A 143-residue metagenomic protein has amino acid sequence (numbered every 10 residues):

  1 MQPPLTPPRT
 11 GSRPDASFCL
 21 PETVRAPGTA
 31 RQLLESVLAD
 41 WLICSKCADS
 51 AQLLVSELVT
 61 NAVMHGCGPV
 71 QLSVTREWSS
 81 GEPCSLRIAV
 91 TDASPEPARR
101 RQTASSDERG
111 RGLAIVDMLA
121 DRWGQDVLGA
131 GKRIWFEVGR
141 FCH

Functional and structural regions predicted by a protein language model:
M1-S17, V63-H143: Conserved beta-strand-loop-beta-strand hairpin that lines the nucleotide-binding pocket of ATP/GTP-utilizing enzymes
S17-Q32: STAS-typified acidic loop motif
V24-P27, A48, R87, L113: Short, structured helix-loop boundary elements
R31-S56: Conserved short strand/loop->alpha-helix "switch" segment adjacent to the catalytic nucleotide/phosphoryl-transfer site
L54-V55, V59-M64: Short, well-structured hydrophobic secondary-structure segments
